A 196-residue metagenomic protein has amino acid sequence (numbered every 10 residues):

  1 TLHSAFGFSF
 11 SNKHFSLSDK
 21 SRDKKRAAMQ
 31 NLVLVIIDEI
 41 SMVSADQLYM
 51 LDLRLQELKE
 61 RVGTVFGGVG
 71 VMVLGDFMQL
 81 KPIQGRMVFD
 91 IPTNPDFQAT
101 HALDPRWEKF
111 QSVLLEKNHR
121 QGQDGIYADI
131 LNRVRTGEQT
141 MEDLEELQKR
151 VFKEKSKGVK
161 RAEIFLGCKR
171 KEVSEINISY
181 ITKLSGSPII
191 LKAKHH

Functional and structural regions predicted by a protein language model:
T1-H196: Conserved ATP-binding/catalytic motifs of P-loop helicase motor domains
